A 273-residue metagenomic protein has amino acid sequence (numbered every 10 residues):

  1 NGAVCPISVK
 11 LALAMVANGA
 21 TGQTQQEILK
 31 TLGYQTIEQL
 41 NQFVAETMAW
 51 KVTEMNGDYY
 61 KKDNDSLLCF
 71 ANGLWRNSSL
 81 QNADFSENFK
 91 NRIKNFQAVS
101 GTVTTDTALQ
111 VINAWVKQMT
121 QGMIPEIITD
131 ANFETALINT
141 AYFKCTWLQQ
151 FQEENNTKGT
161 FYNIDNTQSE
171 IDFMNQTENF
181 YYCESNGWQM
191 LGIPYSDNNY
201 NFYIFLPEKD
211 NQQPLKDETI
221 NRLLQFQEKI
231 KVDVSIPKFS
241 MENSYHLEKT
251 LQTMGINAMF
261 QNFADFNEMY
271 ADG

Functional and structural regions predicted by a protein language model:
N1-I28, Q118, I127, F173: Flexible propeptides and autoinhibitory/regulatory segments associated with cysteine proteases
G22-I28, N211-P214, N243-Y245: Extracytoplasmic/secreted cell-surface and envelope-processing proteins
Q26-T31, E87-N91: "Short basic amphipathic alpha-helical interaction patches in structured regions
E27, Y34, E38, Q42-F43 (+1 more regions): Beta-strand-rich assembly/attachment modules of structural machines
L29, V116, E218, L223-L224 (+1 more regions): Hydrophobic alpha-helix position signal
T31-L32, T160: Short secondary-structure subsegments characteristic of cysteine-rich extracellular domains
E38-L206, K229-G273: Non-catalytic, conformational "gating/processing" segments within enzyme and secreted inhibitor domains
P207-E228: Internal alpha/beta scaffold segment
